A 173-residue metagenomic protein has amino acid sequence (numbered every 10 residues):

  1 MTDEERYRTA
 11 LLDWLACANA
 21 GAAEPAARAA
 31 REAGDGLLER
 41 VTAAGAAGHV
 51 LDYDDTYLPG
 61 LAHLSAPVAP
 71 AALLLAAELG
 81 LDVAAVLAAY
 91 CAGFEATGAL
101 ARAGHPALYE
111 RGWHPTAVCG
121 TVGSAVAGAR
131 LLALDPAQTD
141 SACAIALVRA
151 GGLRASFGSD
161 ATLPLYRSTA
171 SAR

Functional and structural regions predicted by a protein language model:
M1-R173: N-terminal core-entry segment
